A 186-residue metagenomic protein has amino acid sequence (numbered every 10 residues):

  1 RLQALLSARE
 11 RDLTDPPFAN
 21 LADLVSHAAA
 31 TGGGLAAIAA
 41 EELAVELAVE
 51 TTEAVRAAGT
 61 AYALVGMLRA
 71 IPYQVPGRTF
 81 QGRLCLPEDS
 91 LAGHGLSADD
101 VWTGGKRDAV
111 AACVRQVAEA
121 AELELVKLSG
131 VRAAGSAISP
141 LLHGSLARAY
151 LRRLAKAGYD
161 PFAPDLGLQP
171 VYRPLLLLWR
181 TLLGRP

Functional and structural regions predicted by a protein language model:
L2-E10, A28-A37, A48-A63, P72-P186: Catalytic cores of Mg2+-dependent Asp-rich isoprenoid enzymes
E10-D23, T103: Acidic/His metal-coordination segments adjacent to aromatic residues that form catalytic metal sites in metalloenzymes
L43, L47: Acidic (Asp/Glu) carboxylate-rich active-site/surface patches
G66-L68: Conserved phosphate/anionic-ligand binding catalytic regions in large, soluble enzymes, centered on
